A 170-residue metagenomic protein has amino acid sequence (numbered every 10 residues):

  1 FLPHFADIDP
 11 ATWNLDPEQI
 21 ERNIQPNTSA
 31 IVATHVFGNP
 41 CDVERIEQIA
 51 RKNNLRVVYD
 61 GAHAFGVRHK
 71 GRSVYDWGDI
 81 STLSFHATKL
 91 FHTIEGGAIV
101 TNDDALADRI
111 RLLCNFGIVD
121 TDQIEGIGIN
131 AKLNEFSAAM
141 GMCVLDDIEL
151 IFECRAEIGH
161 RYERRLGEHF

Functional and structural regions predicted by a protein language model:
F1-H4, L55: A short helix-loop-beta submotif of the ANL/AMP-binding
P3, Q25, Y75, I151-E153: Alpha-helical interaction segments
D7, E18, R22, A30-T34 (+5 more regions): PLP-dependent aminotransferase class I/II
A11-T93, A98-V100, A105: Active-site phosphate-binding strand-loop segment of PLP-dependent enzymes
